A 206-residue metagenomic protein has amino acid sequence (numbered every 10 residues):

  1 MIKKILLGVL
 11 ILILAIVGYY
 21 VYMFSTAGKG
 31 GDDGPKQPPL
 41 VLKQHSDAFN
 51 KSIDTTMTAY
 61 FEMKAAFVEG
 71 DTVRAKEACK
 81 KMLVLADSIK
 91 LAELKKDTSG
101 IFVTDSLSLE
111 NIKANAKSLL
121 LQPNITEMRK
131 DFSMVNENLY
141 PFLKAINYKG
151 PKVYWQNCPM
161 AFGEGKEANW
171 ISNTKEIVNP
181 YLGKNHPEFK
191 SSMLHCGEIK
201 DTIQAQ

Functional and structural regions predicted by a protein language model:
I2-Q206: Intrinsically disordered, low-complexity terminal tails/loops enriched in metal-binding residues
